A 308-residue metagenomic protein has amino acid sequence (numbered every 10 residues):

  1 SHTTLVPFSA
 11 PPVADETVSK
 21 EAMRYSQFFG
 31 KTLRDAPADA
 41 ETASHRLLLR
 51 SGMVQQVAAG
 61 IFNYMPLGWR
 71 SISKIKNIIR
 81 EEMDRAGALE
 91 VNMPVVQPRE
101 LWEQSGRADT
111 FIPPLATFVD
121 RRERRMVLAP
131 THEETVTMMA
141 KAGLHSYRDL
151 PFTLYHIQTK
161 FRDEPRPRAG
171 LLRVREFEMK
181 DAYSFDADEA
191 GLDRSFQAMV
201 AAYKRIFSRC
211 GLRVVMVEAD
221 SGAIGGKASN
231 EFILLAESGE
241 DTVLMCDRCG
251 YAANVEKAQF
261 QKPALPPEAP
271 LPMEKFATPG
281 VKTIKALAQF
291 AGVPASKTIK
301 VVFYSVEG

Functional and structural regions predicted by a protein language model:
K20-G308: TRNA-recognition modules of translation machinery and tRNA-sensing kinases, especially anticodon-binding
